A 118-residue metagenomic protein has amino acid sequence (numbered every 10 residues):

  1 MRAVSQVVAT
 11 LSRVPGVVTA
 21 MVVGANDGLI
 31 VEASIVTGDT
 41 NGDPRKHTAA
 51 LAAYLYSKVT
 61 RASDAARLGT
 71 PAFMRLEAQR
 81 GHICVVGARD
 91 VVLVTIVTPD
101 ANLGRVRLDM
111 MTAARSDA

Functional and structural regions predicted by a protein language model:
M1-T19, N26-A118: Acidic, low-complexity cytosolic segments
